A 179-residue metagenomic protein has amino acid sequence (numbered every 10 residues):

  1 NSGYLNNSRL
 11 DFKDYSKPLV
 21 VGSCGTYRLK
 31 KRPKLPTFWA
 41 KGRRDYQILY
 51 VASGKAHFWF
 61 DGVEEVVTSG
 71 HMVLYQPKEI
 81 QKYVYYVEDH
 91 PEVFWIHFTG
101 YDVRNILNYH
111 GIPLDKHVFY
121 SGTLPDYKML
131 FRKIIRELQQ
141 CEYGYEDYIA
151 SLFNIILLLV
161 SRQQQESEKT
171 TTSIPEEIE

Functional and structural regions predicted by a protein language model:
N1-E65, L114-D115: Generic protein-terminus/edge-of-domain signal
K31-L35, S69-G70, K78-I80, E88: Tight coil/turn sites that cap or link beta-strands
K55-H57, M72-V73, K78-Y83, V103-R104: Histidine-centered metal-chelating micro-motifs
G62-Q76: Short acidic-glycine-tyrosine-enriched beta hairpin
E64, K78-D102: Ligand-binding loop in jelly-roll beta-barrel domains
Y109-R132: Aromatic/histidine-rich interaction motifs
L124-K128, R132-R136, I149-F153, E168-E179: A short, Lys/Arg-enriched amphipathic alpha-helix from helix-turn-helix/homeodomain DNA-binding modules
